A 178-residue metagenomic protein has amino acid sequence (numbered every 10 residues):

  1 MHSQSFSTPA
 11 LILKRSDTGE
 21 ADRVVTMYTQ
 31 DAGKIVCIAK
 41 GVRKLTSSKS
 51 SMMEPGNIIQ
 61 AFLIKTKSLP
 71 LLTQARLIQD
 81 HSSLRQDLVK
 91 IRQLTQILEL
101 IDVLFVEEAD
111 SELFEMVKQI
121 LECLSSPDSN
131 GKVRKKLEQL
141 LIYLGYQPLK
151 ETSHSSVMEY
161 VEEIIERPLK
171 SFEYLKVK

Functional and structural regions predicted by a protein language model:
M1-R23, Y28-G33, I38-K178: Non-catalytic alpha-helical scaffolds and adjoining flexible linkers that form interface surfaces for assembly
